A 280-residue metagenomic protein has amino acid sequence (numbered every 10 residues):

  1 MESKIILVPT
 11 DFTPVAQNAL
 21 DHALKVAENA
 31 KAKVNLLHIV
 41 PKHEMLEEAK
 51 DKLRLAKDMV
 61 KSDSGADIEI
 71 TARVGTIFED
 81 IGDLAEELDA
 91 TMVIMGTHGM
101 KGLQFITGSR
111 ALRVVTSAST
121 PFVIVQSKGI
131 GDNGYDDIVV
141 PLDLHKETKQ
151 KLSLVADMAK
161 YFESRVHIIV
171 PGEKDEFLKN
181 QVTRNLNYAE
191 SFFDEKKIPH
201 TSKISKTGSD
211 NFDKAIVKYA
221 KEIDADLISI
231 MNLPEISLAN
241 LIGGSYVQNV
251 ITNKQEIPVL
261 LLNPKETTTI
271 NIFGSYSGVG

Functional and structural regions predicted by a protein language model:
M1-E48, D137-I204, N253-K254, E266-T267 (+1 more regions): Small/aliphatic-rich secondary-structure junction motif
A32, A66, A90, T120 (+4 more regions): Short glycine/serine/threonine/alanine-rich loop segments
M59-A66, F193-I198: Short helix-capping segments at alpha-helix termini
D67-I70, S202-K203: Rossmann-fold cofactor-recognition segment
A72-D80, T207-D213: Charged docking surfaces used in two-component/phosphorelay signaling
D83-G131, K221-G274: Gly/Ser-rich helix-loop-strand patches that form or flank binding pockets for ribonucleotide-derived cofactors
T183-N240: Glycine/small-residue-rich hydrophobic helix-like segments
